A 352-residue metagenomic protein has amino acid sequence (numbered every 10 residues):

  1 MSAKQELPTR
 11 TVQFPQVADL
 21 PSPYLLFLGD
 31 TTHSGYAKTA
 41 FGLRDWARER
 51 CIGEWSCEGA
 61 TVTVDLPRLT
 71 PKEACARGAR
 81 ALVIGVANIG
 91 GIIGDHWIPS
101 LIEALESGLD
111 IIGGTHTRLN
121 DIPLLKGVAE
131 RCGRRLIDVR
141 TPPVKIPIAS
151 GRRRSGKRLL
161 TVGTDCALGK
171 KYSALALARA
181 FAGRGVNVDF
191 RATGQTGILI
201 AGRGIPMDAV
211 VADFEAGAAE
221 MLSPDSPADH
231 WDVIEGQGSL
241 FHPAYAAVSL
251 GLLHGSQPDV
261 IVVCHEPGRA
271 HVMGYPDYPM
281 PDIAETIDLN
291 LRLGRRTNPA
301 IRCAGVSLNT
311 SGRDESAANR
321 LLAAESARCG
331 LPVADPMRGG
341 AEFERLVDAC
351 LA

Functional and structural regions predicted by a protein language model:
M1-P21, V64-L69, G133-R152, D282-L293: Short N-terminal or domain-adjacent regulatory/targeting segments
S2-L25, T31-H33, A37-C57, D65-A79 (+3 more regions): ATP-dependent carboxylate-amine ligase catalytic core
L20-S34, F41, A47-W55, A60-K72 (+1 more regions): C-terminal lobe/tail of nucleotide-utilizing enzymes
T61-C75, N88-W97: Glycine-rich, highly charged phosphate/nucleotide-binding loops
S100-R158: Extreme N-terminal, non-catalytic leader segments that precede Walker-type/kinase nucleotide-binding cores
G113, T117-L119, I137-T141, A216-P224 (+2 more regions): Conserved catalytic-core segment of NTP-binding enzymes
I146-V188: Walker A (P-loop) phosphate-binding motif
